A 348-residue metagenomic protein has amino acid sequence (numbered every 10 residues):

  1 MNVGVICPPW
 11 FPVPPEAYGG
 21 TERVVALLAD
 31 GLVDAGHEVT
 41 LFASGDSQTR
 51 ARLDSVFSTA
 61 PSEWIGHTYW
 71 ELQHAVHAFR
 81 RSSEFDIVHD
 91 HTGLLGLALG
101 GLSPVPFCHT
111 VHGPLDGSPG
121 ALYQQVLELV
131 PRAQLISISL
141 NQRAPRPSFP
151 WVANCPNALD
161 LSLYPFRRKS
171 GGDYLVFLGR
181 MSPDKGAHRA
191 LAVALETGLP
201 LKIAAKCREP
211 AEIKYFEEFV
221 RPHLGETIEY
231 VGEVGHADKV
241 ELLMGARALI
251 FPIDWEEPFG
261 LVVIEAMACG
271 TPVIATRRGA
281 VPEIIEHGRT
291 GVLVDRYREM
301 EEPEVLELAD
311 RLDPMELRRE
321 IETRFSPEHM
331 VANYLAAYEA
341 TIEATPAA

Functional and structural regions predicted by a protein language model:
M1-A348: Catalytic cores of nucleotide-sugar-dependent glycosyltransferases that transfer UDP/GDP/TDP-activated
